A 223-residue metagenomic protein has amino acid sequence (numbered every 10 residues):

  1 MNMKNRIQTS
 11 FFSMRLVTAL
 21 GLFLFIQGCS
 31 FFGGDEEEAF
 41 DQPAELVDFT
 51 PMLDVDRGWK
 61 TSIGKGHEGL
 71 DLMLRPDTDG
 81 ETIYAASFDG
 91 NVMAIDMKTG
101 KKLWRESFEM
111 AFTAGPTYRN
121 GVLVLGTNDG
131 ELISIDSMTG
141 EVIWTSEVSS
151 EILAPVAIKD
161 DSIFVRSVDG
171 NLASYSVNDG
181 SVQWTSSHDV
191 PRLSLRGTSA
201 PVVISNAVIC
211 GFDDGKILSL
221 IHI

Functional and structural regions predicted by a protein language model:
I26-G28: C-terminal motif of bacterial Sec signal peptides marking the signal peptidase cleavage site
S30-G33: Bacterial signal peptide processing site
E37, P51-D77, R105-N120, V142-D160 (+1 more regions): Extracytoplasmic beta-rich repeat domains
S87, T127, S167, F212-D213: Structural signature of WD-repeat beta-propellers
D96-T99, D136-T139, S176-D179: Short loop/turn segments that connect beta-strands within beta-propeller blades
I221-I223: Conserved small/polar residues in nucleotide/adenosyl-binding loops
